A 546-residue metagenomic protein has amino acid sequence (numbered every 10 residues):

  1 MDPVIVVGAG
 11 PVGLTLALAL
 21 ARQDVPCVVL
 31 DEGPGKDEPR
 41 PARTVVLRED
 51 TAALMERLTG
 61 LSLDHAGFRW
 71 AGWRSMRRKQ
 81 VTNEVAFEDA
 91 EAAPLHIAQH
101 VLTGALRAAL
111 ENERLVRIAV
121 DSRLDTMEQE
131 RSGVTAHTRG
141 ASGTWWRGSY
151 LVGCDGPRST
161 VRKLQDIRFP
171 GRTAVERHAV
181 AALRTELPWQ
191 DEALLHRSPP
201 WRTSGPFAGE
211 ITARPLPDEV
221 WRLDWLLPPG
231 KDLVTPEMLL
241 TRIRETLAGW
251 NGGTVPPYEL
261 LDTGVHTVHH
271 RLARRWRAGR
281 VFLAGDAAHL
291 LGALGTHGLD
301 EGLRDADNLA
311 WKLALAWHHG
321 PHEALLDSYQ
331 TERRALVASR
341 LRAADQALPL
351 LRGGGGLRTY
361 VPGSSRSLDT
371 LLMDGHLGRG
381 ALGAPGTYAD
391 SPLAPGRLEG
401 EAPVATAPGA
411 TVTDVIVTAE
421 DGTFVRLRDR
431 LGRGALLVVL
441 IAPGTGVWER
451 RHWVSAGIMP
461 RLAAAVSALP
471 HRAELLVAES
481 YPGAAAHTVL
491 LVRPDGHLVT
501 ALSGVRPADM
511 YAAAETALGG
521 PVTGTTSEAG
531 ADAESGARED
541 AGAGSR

Functional and structural regions predicted by a protein language model:
D2-P3, R22-Q23, R77-Q80, E84-D89 (+3 more regions): Helical substrate-recognition/capping region of FAD-dependent monooxygenase/halogenase enzymes
D2-V29: N-terminal Rossmann-like FAD-binding beta1-loop-alpha1 element of flavoenzymes
P11-A17, G153, L260-Q346, F424-L427 (+2 more regions): Conserved mid-domain beta->alpha element of the FAD-binding
A21-R43: Glycine-rich FAD pyrophosphate-binding loop
P39-E111, L341: Active-site-adjacent segment of FAD-dependent monooxygenases/related oxidoreductases
V120-V134: A conserved short coil-to-beta-strand element within the FAD-binding core of flavoproteins
H137, Y150, C154-V268: Conserved FAD-binding catalytic core of PHBH/FMO-like flavoproteins
A141-Y150: Core beta-strand elements of the Rossmann-like FAD/NAD(P) dinucleotide-binding domain in flavoenzyme oxidoreductases
